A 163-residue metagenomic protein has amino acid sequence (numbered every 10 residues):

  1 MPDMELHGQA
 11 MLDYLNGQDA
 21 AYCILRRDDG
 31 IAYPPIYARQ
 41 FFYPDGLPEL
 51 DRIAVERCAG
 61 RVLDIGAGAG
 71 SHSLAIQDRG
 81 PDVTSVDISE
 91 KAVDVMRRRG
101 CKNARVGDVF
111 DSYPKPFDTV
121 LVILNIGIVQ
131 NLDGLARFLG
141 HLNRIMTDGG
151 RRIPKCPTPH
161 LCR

Functional and structural regions predicted by a protein language model:
M1-R57: S-adenosyl-L-methionine
R57-G68: Conserved class I S-adenosyl-L-methionine
A69-G80: Conserved SAM-binding loop of SAM-dependent methyltransferases across substrates and taxa, primarily the Class I
S89-E90: Conserved SAM/SAH-binding beta-strand->alpha-helix loop
G100-D111: Conserved SAM-binding strand-loop segment of SAM-dependent methyltransferases
F117-A136: A short SAM/SAH-binding and catalytic strip from SAM-dependent methyltransferases
A136-D148: A short glycine-rich, Lys/Arg-flanked "PGG" loop and its adjoining helix->strand segment in the class I
M146-C156: Conserved beta-strand signature within the Rossmann-like core of class I S-adenosyl-L-methionine
